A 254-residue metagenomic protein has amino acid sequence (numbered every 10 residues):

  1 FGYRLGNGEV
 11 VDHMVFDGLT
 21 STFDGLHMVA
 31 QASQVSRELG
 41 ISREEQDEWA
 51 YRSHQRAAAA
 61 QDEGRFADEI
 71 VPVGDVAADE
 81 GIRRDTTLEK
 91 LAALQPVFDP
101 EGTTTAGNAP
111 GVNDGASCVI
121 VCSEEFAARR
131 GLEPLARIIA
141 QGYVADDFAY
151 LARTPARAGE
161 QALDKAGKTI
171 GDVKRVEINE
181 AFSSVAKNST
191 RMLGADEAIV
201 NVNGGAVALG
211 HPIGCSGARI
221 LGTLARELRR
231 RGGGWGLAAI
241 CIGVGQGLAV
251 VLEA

Functional and structural regions predicted by a protein language model:
F1-V35: Flexible glycine-/small-residue-enriched beta->alpha junction loops that bind anionic phosphate/pyrophosphate groups
G6-V11, F23-H27, D85-G111, M192-R219 (+2 more regions): Conserved catalytic cysteine-centered active-site region of acyl-thioester-dependent Claisen-condensing enzymes
T22-V29, G40-D47, Y51-H54, D85-L88 (+7 more regions): Electropositive phosphate-/nucleotide-binding environments in soluble metabolic enzymes
A30-S33, E69, V76, I139-A208: Active-site pocket-lining segment
S36-R65, C118-E125, P212-G233, V250-L252: Active-site-proximal alpha-helical scaffold in enzymes
E45-R129, M192-I199: N-terminal extracellular/periplasmic Venus flytrap/periplasmic-binding protein-like
E89-R153, R157-K165, G222-T223, R230-W235 (+1 more regions): Condensing-enzyme catalytic core mediating Claisen C-C bond formation in acyl metabolism
R175, G236-A239, A249-V251: Short glycine-aspartate micro-motif
